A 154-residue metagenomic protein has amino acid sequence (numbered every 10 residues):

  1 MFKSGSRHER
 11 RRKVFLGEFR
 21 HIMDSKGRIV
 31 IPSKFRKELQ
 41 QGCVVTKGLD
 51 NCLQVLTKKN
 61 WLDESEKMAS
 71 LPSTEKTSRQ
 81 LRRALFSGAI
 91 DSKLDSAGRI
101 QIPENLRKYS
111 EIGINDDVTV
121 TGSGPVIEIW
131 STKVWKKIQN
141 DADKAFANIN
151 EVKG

Functional and structural regions predicted by a protein language model:
M1-H21, S25, F35-S92, S96 (+1 more regions): Flexible "stalk/tail and boundary" regions
